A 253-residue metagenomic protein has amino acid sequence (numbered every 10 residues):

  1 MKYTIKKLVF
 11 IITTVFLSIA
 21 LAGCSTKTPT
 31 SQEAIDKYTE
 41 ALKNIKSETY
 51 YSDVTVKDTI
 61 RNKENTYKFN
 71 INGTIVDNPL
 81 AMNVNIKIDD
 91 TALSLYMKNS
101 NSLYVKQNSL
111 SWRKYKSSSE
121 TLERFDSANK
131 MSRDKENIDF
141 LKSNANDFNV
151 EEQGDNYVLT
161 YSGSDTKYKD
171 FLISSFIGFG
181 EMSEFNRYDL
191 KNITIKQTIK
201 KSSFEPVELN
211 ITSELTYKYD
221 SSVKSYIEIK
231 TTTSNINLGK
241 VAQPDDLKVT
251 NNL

Functional and structural regions predicted by a protein language model:
M1-A22: Sec-dependent bacterial lipoprotein signal peptides
L17-T74, A242-L253: N-terminal leader/targeting segments and the immediate start of mature chains
K37-L42, N70-D77, M97-L103, T194-S202 (+1 more regions): Extended lipid/amphipathic-ligand handling interfaces
S47-Y51, D77-V84, Q153-T160, E205-N210: Short, hydrophobic/aromatic-rich segments at coil-to-beta transitions
D53-R61, K87-T91, N108-L110, E214-K218: Hydrophobic lipid-interacting interfaces of membrane-associated proteins
N72-M131: An acidic-aromatic
N108-F176: Flexible, processing/modification-adjacent segments and terminal tails in exported/periplasmic/extracellular proteins
Y157-V249: Gly/Pro-enriched, hydrophobic low-complexity segments that function as extracytoplasmic propeptides/linkers
